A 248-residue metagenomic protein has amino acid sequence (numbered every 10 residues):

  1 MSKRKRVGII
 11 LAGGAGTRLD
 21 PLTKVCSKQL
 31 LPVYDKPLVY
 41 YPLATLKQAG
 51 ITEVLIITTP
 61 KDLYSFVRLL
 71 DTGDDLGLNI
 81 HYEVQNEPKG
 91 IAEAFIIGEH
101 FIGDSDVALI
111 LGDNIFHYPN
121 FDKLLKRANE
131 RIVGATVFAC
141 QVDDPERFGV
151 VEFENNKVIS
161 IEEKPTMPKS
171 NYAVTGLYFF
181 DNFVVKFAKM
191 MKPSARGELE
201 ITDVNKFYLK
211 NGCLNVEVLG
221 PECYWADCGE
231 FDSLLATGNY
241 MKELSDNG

Functional and structural regions predicted by a protein language model:
M1-I10, R18-P21, L31-P32, K36-L111 (+3 more regions): Conserved N-terminal catalytic core of the sugar/cofactor nucleotidyltransferase
L11, L111-G112, F138, F180-D181: A secondary-structure boundary/capping signal
L30, V151-F153: A structural signal for short hydrophobic beta-strand segments in well-ordered beta-sheet cores
L55, E99, V107, V150 (+3 more regions): A residue-level structural signature of the nucleotidyltransferase/glycosyltransferase Rossmann-like core
P88-I91, D144-P145, M167-P168, Y224-W225: A short acidic, often aromatic-flanked loop/helix-cap motif at beta-alpha or helix-coil junctions that lines enzyme
Y118-E146: Conserved donor-nucleotide/metal-binding helix-loop-beta segment in metal-dependent transferases, i.e., the alpha-helix
N129, K157-G248: Catalytic-core segments of class I nucleotidyltransferases/pyrophosphorylases that form NMP-activated intermediates
